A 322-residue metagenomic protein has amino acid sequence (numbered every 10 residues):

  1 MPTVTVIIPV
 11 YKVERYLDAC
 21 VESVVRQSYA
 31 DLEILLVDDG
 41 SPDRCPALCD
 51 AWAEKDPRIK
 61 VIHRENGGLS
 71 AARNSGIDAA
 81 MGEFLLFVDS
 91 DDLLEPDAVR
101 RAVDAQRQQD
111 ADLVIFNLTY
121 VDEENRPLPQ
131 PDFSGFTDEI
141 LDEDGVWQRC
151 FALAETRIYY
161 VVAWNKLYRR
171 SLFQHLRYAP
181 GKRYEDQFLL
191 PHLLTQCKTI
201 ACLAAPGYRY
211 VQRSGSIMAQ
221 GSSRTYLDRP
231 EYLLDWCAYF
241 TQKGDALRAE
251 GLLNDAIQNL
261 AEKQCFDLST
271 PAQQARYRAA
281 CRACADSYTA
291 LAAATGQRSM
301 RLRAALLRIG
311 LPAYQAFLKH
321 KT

Functional and structural regions predicted by a protein language model:
M1-V25: N-proximal low-complexity "stem/linker" segments adjacent to membrane-targeting elements
V10-D18, D38, P42, P46 (+1 more regions): A structural helix-start
D18-E22, P46-D50, G82, E95-A111: Short alpha-helix within the catalytic core of nucleotide-sugar-dependent glycosyltransferases
S23, A30, D38-A47, E65: A conserved acidic beta->alpha catalytic loop
R64-A80, F87-L93, R101: Glycine-rich, basic loop-to-helix element that forms the pyrophosphate-binding segment of sugar-nucleotide handling
L69, S90-I200, V211, G215-R224: Donor-binding/catalytic cores of nucleotide-activated saccharide and glycerol-phosphate transferases/polymerases
G207-S214, A219-L247, F266-L291: Catalytic core of nucleotide-sugar-dependent glycosyltransferases
L268-T322: Membrane-interface aromatic/basic loop that binds lipid-linked glycans or pyrophosphate carriers, typified by
